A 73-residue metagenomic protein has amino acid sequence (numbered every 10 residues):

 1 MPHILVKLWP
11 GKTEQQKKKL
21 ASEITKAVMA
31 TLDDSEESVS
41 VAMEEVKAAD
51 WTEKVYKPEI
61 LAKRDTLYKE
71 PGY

Functional and structural regions predicted by a protein language model:
P2-Y73: A domain-level signal for the structural core that forms small-molecule/cofactor-binding pockets and catalytic centers
